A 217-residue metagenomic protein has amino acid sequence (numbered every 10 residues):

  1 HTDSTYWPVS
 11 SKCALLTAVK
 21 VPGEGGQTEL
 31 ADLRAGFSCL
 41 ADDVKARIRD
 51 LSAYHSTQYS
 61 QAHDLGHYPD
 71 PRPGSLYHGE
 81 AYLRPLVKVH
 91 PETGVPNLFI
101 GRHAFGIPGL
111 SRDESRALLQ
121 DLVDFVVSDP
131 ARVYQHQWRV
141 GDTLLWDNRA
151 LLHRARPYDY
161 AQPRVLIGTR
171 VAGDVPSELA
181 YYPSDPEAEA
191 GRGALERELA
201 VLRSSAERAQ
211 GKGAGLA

Functional and structural regions predicted by a protein language model:
H1-V140, R149-A217: Non-heme Fe(II) oxygenase catalytic core, chiefly the N-lobe of the double-stranded beta-helix
